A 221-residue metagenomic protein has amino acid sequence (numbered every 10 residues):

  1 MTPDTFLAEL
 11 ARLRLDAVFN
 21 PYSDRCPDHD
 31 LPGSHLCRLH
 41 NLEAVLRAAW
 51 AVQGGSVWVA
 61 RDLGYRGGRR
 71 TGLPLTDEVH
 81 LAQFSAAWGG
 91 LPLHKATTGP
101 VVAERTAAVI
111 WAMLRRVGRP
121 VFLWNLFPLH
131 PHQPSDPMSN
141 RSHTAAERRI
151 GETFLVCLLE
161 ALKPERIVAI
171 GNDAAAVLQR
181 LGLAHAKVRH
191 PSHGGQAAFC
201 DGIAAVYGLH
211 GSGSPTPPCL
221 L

Functional and structural regions predicted by a protein language model:
M1, G211-S212, C219-L220: Intrinsic low-complexity, intrinsically disordered segments enriched in polar/basic residues
T2-R166, A174-L181, A186, H193 (+1 more regions): A polyanion-binding, active-site-adjacent surface
V18, S214-P215: Residue-level signal for secondary-structure boundary elements
L183-G213: Short, flexible loop segments at boundaries between secondary-structure elements
Q196, P218-C219: Charge-rich, low-complexity intrinsically disordered and helical linker regions
